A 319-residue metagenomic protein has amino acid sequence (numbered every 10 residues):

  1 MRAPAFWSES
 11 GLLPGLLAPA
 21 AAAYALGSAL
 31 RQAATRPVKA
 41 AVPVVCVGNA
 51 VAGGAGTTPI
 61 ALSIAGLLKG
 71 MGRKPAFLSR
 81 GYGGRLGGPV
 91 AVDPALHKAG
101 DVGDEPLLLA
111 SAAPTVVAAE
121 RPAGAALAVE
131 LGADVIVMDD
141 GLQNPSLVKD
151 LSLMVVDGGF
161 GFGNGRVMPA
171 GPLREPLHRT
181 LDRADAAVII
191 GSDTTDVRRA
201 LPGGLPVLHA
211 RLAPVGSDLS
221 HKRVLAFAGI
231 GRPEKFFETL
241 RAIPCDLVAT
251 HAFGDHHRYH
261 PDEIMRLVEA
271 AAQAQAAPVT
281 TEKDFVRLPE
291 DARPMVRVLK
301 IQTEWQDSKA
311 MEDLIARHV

Functional and structural regions predicted by a protein language model:
M1-P43: A transmembrane-helix-recognition feature enriched in membrane-embedded lipid enzymes and envelope glyco-/phospholipid
R2-W7, G161-A277: C-terminal accessory "lid"/substrate-recognition subdomains
A23, T58, L109, D139 (+3 more regions): Residue-level signal for inorganic ion chemistry
A29-H97: Walker A (P-loop) phosphate-binding motif
V47, V156, A210, H251 (+1 more regions): Hydrophobic residues at beta-strand termini and immediately following loops that shape nucleotide-binding pockets
K74-L78, M154, R223-F227: Conserved beta-strand elements of the Class I
G81-G83, G87-G203: Phosphate/Mg2+-binding loops and adjacent switch elements in nucleotide/diphosphate-handling enzyme cores
G254-H257, M295-V319: Short, flexible loop segments at boundaries between secondary-structure elements
